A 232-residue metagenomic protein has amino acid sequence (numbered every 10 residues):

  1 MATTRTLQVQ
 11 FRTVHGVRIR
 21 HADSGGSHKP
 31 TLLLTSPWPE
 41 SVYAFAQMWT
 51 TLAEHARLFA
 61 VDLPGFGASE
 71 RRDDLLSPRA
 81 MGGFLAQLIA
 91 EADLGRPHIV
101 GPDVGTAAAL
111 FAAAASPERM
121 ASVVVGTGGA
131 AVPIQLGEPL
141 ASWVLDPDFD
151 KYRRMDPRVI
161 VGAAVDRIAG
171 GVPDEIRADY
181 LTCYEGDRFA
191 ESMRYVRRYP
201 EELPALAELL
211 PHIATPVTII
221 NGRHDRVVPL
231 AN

Functional and structural regions predicted by a protein language model:
M1-R18: N-terminal cap/lid segment of alpha/beta-hydrolase-fold proteins
V14-H15, A22-S24, A60-G101: Active-site loop/oxyanion-hole signature of alpha/beta-hydrolase fold enzymes
V17-A68: Conserved HGGG/HGGXW glycine-rich cap/lid loop of the alpha/beta-hydrolase fold
A44-A46, S69-L75, I134-G137, L230-A231: Conserved catalytic-core motifs of eukaryotic protein kinase domains, centered on the activation segment
G101, G105, A109: Gly/Ala-rich beta-loop-alpha elbow adjacent to hydrolase catalytic centers
L110-A114, M120-Y152: Flexible "cap/lid" loop of the alpha/beta hydrolase fold
V159-V172, D179-C183, R194-E201: Helix-loop "lid/cap" segments that line or gate small-molecule binding pockets
R188-N232: Conserved serine/cysteine hydrolase catalytic core
